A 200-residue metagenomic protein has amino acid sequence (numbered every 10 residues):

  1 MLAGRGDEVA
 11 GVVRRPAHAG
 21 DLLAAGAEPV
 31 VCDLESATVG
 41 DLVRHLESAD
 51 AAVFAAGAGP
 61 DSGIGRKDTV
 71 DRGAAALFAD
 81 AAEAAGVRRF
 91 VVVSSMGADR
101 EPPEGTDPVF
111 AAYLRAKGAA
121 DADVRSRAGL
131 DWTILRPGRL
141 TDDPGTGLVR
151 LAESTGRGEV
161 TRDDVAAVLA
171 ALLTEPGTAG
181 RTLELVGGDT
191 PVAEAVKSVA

Functional and structural regions predicted by a protein language model:
M1-E8, A17-A24, A49, A85-R89 (+1 more regions): Oxidoreductase cofactor-interface core, primarily capturing Rossmann-like NAD(P)-dependent enzymes
G11-L77, A81-A84, L173-G177: NAD(P)H-binding glycine-rich loop region in Rossmannoid oxidoreductase-like domains and their noncatalytic homologs
